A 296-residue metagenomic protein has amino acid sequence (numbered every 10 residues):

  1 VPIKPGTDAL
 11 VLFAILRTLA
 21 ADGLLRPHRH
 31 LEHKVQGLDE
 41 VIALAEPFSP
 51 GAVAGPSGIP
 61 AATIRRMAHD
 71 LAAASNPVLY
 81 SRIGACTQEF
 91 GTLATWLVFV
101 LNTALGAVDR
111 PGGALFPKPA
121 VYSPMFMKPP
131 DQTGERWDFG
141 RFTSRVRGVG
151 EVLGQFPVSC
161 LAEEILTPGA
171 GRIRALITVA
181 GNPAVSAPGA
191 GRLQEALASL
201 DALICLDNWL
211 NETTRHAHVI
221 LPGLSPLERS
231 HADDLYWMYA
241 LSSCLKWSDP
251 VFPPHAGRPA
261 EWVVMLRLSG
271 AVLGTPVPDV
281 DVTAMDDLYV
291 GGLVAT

Functional and structural regions predicted by a protein language model:
V1-V100, A104-R110, P117-M125, P129-A295: Non-catalytic alpha/beta scaffold blocks inside enzyme catalytic domains
